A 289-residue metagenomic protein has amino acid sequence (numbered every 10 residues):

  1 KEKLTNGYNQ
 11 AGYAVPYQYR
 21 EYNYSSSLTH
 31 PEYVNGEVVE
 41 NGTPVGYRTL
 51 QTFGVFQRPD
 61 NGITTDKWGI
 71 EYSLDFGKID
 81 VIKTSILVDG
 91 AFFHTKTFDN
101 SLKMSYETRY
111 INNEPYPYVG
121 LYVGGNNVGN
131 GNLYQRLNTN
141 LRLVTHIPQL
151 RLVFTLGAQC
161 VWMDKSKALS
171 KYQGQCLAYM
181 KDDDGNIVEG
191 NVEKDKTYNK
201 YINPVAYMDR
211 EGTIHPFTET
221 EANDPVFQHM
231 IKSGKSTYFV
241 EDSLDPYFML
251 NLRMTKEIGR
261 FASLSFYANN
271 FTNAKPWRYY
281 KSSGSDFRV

Functional and structural regions predicted by a protein language model:
K1, W68, Y72, D80 (+4 more regions): Conserved beta-strand->loop/alpha-helix structural units within folded catalytic cores of enzymes with alpha/beta
K1-S26, S85-P115, K167-T197, K275-V289: Repeat-unit-sized solenoid/scaffold elements
K3, Q159-K235, D242-Y247, R253-V289: C-terminal beta-signal and adjacent terminal beta-strands/loops of Gram-negative outer-membrane beta-barrel proteins
T5-T49, A206-V226: Long, low-complexity, polar/charged, intrinsically disordered or flexibly structured peripheral segments
R20-Q173: Gram-negative outer-membrane beta-barrel transporters
T43-V45, E114-Y116, G125-G129, D224-F227 (+2 more regions): N-terminal start-of-chain detector that recognizes signal peptides and the immediate post-cleavage beginning
V55-N61, G124-N130, T237-V240, N251 (+1 more regions): Extracellular loop and loop/strand-boundary signature of outer-membrane beta-barrel proteins
G131, T139, M249-T255: A short, hydrophobic secondary-structure junction motif
